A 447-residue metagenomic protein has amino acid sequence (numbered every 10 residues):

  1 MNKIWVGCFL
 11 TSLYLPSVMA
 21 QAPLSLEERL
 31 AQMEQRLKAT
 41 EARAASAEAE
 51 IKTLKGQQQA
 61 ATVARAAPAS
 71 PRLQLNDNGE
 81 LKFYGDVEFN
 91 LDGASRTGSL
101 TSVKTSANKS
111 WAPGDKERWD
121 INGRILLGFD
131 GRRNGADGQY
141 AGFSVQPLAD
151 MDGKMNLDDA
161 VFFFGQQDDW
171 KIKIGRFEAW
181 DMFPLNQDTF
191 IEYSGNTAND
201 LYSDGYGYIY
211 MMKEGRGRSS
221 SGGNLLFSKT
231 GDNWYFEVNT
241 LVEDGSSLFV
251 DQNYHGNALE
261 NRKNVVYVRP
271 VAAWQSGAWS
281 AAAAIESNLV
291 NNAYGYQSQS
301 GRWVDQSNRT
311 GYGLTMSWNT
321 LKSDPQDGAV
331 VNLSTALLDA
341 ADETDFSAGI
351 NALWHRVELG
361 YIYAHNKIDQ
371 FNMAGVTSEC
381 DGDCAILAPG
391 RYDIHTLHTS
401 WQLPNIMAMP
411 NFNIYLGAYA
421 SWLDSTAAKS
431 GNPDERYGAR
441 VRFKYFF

Functional and structural regions predicted by a protein language model:
M19-E88: N-terminal periplasmic/intermembrane-space "pro-region" immediately following the signal or transit peptide
Q74-T97, W111-E243, A273-G277: Outer membrane beta-barrel
L81-F89, A141-V145, I172, F236-V238 (+8 more regions): Transmembrane beta-strands of outer-membrane beta-barrel proteins
F89-S95, R133, P147-M151, R176-W180 (+11 more regions): Transmembrane beta-strands of outer-membrane beta-barrel pores
D115-I125, M155-A160, S219-G223, T230-D232 (+5 more regions): Residues that define the transmembrane beta-barrel architecture of outer-membrane proteins
L148-M155, M182-N186, R216-G222, R262 (+5 more regions): Solvent-exposed loop/turn segments connecting transmembrane beta-strands in outer-membrane beta-barrel proteins
K263, R269-Q402: Detector for outer-membrane/organellar transmembrane beta-barrel domains, recognizing the amphipathic beta-strand
T399, L403, D434-F447: Outer-membrane beta-barrel "beta-signal"
